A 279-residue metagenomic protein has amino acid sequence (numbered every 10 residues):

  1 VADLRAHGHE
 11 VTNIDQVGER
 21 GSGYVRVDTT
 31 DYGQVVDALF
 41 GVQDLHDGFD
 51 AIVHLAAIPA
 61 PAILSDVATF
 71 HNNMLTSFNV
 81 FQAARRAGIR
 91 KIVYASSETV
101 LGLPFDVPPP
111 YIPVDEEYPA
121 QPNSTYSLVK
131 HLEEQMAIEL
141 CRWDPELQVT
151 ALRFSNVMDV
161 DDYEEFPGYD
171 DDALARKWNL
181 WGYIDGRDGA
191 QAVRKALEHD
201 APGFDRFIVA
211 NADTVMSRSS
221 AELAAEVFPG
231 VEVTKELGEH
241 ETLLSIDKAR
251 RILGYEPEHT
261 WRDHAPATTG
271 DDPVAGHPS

Functional and structural regions predicted by a protein language model:
Q16-Q34: Rossmann-fold cofactor-recognition segment
V27-T30, A51, A68-T76, A120 (+2 more regions): Glycine-rich NAD(P)-binding loop of the Rossmann-fold in SDR/ketoreductase-type enzymes
T29-N72: NAD(P)H-binding glycine-rich loop region in Rossmannoid oxidoreductase-like domains and their noncatalytic homologs
H71, V107-P145: Catalytic helix-loop patch of NAD(P)-dependent Rossmann-fold dehydrogenases
N79-N123: Conserved Rossmann-fold NAD(P)-dependent oxidoreductase catalytic core, especially the SDR/UDP-sugar
G102, T125, R142-P167: Flexible, glycine-rich beta-alpha linker
V157-L174, N179-R206: Alpha-helical substrate-binding/gating segment
R187-S279: C-terminal substrate-binding subdomain of Rossmann-fold SDR/epimerase-dehydratase oxidoreductases
